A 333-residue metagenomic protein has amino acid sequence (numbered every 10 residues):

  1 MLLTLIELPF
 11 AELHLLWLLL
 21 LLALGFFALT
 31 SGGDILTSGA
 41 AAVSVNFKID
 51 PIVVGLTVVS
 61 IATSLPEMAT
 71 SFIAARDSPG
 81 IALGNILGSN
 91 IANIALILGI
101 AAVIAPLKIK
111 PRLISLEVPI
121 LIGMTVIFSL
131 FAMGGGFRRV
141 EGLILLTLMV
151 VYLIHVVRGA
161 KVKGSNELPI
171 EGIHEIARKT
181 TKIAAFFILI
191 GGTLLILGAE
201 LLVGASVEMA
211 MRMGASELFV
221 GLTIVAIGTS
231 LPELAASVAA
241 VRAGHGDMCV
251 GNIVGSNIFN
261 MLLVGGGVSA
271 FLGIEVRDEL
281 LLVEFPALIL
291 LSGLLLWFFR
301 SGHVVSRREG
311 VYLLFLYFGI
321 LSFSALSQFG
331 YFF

Functional and structural regions predicted by a protein language model:
M1-F333: Hydrophobic alpha-helical segments, chiefly the membrane-spanning helices and signal/signal-anchor peptides
